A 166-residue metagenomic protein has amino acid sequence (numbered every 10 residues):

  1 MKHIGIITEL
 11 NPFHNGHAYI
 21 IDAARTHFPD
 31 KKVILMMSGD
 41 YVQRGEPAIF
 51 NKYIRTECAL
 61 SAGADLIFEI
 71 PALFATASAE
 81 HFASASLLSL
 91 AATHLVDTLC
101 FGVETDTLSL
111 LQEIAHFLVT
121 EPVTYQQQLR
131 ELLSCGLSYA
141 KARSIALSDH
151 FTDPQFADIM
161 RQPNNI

Functional and structural regions predicted by a protein language model:
M1-R55: N-terminal catalytic cores of NTP/NDP-binding nucleotidyl/phosphoryl-transfer enzymes
R25, L60, L90-A91: N-terminal cationic-hydrophobic initiation segments that often serve targeting/anchoring roles
F28, A62, H94: Structured loop/turn residues at beta-strand edges in well-structured enzyme cores
K31, D65, V96-D97: Conserved acidic residues
I54-C58, Q128: Short, solvent-exposed amphipathic alpha-helices that sit in or adjacent to ligand/effector-binding or catalytic
E57-P71: A glycine-rich helix N-cap at a beta->alpha junction
E69-I166: Active-site cores that bind ATP or allylic diphosphates and position pyrophosphate for catalysis
